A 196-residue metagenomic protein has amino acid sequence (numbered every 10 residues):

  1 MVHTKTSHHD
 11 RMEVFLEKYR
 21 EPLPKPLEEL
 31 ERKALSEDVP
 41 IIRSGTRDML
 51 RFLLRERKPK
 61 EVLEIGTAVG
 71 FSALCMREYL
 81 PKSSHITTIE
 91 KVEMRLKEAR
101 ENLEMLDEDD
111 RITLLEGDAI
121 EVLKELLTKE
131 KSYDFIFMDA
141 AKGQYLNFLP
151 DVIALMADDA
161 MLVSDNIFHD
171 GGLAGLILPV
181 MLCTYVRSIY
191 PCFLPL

Functional and structural regions predicted by a protein language model:
M1-V163, I167-L196: A short alpha-helical cap/connector motif
